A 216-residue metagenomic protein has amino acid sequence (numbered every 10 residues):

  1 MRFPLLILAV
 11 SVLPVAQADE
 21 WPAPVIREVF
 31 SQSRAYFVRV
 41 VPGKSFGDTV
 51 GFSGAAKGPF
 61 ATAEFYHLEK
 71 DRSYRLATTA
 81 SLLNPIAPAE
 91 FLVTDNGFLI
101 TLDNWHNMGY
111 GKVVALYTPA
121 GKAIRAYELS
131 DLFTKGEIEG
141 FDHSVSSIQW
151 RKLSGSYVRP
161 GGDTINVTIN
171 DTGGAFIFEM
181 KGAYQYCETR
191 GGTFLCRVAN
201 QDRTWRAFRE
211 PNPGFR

Functional and structural regions predicted by a protein language model:
F3-V15: Sec-dependent N-terminal signal peptides
Q17-S81: Terminal domain-start segments
Q17-V29, G43, G121-A123, K135-R216: Acidic, small-residue rich beta-repeat scaffolds with periodic aromatic anchors
S33-A35, N96-F98, G162-D163: Short coil/turn segments that connect the beta-strands within blades of beta-propeller domains
R39-K44, G54, T101-H106, E128 (+1 more regions): Beta-strand C-termini and the immediately following turn/loop, strongest in propeller blades
T49, S53-T62, M108-A115, G173-E179: Structural motif
G58-L68, V114-G121, Y184: Beta-propeller blade signature
S73-G97, T101-D103: Blade-loop segments of beta-propeller domains
